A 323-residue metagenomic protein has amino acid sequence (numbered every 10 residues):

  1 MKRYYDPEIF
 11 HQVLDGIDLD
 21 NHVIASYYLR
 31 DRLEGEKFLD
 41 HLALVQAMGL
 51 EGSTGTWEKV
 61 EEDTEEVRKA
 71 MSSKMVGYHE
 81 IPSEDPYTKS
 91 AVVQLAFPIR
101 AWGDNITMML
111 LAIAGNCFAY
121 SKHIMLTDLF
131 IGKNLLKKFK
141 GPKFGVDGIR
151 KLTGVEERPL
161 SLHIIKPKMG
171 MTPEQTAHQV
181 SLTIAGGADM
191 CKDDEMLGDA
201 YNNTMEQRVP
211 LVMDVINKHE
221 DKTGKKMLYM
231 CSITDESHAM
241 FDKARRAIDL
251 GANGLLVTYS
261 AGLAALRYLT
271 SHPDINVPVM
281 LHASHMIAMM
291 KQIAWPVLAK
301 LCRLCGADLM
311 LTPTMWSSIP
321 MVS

Functional and structural regions predicted by a protein language model:
M1-K140: Long, compositionally biased, glycine/small-hydrophobic-enriched stretches that function as flexible linkers, tethers
S26-F38, P159-A177, M227-A239, A283-I293: Active-site mouth loops of central-metabolism enzymes
S90-Q94, L160-I164, D189-K192, K226-M230 (+3 more regions): Structural preference for beta-strand elements that scaffold enzyme active sites
I131, L135-E157: Flexible glycine-/small-residue-enriched beta->alpha junction loops that bind anionic phosphate/pyrophosphate groups
P142-L152, G198-H219, S237-M240, Y259-I275 (+1 more regions): Active-site-adjacent beta->alpha loops and helix N-cap segments on the catalytic face of soluble alpha/beta enzymes
G145-V155, K166, G170-H178, A185: Intrinsically disordered, low-complexity linker/loop segments enriched in Gly/Pro and charged/polar residues
T183, A247: Conserved, mostly hydrophobic/aromatic
D242-A244, L250-S323: Catalytic alpha/beta core domains of metabolic enzymes, predominantly
